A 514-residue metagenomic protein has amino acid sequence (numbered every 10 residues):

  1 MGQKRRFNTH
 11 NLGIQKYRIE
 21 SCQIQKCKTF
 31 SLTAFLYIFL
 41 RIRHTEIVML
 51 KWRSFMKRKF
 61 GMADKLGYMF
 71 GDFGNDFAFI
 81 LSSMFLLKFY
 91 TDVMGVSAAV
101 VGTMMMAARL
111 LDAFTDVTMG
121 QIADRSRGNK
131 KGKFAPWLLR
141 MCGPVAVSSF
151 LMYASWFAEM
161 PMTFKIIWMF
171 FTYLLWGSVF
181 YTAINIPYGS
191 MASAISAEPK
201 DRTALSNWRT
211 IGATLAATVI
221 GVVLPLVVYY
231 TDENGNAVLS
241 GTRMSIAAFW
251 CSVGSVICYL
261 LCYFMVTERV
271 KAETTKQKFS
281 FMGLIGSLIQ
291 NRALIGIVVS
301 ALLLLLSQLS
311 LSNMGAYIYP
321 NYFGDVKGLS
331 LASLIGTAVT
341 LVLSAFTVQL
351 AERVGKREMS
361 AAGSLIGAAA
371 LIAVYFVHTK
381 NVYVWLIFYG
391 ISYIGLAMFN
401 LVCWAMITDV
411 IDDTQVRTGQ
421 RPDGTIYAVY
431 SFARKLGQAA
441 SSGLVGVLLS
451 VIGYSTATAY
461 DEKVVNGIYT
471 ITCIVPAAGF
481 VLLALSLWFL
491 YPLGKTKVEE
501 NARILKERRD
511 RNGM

Functional and structural regions predicted by a protein language model:
N8-N11, Y17, Y37, H44: Intrinsic-disorder-associated, low-complexity terminal segments enriched in Asp/Asn/His/Tyr and depleted of Lys/Arg
Q15-R18, M162: Disordered low-complexity repeat/linker domains
Y17, V48-M49, T425: Compositionally biased, intrinsically disordered low-complexity regions used as flexible
L32-F55: Short, Lys/Arg-enriched N-terminal segments with co-localized hydrophobic residues within the first ~10-30 amino acids
F55-M514: Membrane-embedded alpha-helical bundles of multi-pass transporters/translocases, especially carrier/permease families
